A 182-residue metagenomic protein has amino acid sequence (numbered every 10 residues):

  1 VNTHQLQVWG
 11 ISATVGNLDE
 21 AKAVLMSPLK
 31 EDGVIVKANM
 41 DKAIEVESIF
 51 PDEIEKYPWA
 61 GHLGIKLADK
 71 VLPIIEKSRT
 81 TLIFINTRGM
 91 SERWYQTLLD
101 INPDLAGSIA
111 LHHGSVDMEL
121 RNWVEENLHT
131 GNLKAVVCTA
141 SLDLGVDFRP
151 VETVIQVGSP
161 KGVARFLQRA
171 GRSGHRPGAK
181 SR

Functional and structural regions predicted by a protein language model:
V1-R182: Helicase motor core with emphasis on the C-terminal RecA-like subdomain
